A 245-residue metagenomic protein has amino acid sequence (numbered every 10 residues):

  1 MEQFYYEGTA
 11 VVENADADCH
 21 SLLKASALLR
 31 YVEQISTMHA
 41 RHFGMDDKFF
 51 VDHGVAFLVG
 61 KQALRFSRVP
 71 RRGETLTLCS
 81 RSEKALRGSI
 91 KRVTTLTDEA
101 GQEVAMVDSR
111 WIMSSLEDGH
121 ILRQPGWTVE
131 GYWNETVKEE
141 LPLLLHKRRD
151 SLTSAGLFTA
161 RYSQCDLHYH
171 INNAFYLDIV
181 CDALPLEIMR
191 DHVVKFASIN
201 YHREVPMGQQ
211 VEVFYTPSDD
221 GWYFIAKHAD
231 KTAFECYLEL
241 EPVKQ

Functional and structural regions predicted by a protein language model:
M1-V59, V104-D108, S114-V193: Hot-dog-fold acyl-thioester-processing enzymes
Q3-E7, A63-R148, V205-M207, T216-Q245: HotDog/MaoC-like acyl-thioester-processing domains
Q62-A63, K195: Short glycine-rich, low-complexity segments
F158-L238: Acidic/His-leaning functional-site neighborhoods
